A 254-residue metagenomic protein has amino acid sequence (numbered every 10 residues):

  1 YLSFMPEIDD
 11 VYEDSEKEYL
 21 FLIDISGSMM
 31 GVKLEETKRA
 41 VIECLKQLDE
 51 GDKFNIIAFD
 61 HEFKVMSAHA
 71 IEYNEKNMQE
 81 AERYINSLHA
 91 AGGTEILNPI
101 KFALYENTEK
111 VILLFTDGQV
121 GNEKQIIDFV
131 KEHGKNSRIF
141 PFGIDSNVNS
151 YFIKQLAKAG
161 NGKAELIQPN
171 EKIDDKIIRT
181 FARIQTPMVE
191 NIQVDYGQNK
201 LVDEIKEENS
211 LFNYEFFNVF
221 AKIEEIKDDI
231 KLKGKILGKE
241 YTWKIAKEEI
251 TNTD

Functional and structural regions predicted by a protein language model:
Y1-L22, C44, E171, E190-D254: An acidic, Ser/Thr-enriched
F4, K64, A91, K176 (+1 more regions): Gly/charged contiguous loops adjacent to phosphate- or pyrophosphate-bearing nucleotide/cofactor binding elements
D14-V32, I42, K46-D52, I57-Q119 (+3 more regions): Short, charged loop segments at secondary-structure junctions
D60-F63, Y84, F140, V148 (+5 more regions): Bulky hydrophobic/aromatic packing residues
A70-N74, I127-K131, I178-I184, K231 (+1 more regions): Intrinsically disordered, low-complexity boundary segments flanking structured domains
S150-N199, N213: C-terminal helix of von Willebrand factor
